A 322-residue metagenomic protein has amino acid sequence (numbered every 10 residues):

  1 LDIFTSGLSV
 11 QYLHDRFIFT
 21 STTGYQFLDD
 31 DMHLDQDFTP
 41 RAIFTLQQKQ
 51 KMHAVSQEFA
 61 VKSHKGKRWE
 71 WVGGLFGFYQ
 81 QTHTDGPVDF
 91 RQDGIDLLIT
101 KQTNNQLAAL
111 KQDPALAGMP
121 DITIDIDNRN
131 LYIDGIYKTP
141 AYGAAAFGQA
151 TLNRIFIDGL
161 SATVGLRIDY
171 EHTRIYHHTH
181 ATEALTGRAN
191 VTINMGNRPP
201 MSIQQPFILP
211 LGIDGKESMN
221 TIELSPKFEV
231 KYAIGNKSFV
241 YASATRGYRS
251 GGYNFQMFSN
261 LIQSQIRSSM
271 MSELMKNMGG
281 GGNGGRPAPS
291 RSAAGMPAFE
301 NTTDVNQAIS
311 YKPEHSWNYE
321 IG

Functional and structural regions predicted by a protein language model:
L1-G74, F78-G86: Outer-membrane beta-barrel domain signature, strongest for Gram-negative TonB-dependent receptors and also present
L1-Q11, D121-Y137, A146, T151 (+2 more regions): Outer-membrane beta-barrel transmembrane strand signature
R16, I95, P114-M119, N197-R198: Intrinsic-disorder/low-complexity loop/linker signature
Q26, D35-F44, V88-L98, H178-A189 (+2 more regions): Flexible, surface-exposed loop regions and adjacent strand-edge segments of Gram-negative outer-membrane beta-barrel
V61-H64, F76-F78, Y137-G322: Structural signature of Gram-negative outer-membrane beta-barrels, strongest in the C-terminal barrel of TonB-dependent
T82, Q92-I95, Y248: C-terminal beta-signal and adjacent terminal beta-strands/loops of Gram-negative outer-membrane beta-barrel proteins
L98-I99, T103-D127: Short acidic, low-complexity segments enriched in Ser/Thr/Gly/Pro
